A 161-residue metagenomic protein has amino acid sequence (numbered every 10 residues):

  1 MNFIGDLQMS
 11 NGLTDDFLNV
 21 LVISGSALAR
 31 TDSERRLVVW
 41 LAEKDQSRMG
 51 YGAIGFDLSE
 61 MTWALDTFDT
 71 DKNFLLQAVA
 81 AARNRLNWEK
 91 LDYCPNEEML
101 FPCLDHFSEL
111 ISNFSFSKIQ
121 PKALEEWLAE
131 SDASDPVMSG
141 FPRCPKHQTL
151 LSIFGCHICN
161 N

Functional and structural regions predicted by a protein language model:
M1-A42: Charged, amphipathic alpha-helical stretches
M1-N2, P136-S139: Generic detector of ordered secondary-structure context
D32-D135: Extended alpha-helical interaction scaffolds used for oligomerization/partner binding
M138-F141, I153-C156: Residues immediately within or flanking Cys/His clusters that coordinate Zn2+ in small zinc-binding modules
H147, C159: Short Cys/His-rich metal-coordination motifs, predominantly Zn2+-binding knuckles/fingers
